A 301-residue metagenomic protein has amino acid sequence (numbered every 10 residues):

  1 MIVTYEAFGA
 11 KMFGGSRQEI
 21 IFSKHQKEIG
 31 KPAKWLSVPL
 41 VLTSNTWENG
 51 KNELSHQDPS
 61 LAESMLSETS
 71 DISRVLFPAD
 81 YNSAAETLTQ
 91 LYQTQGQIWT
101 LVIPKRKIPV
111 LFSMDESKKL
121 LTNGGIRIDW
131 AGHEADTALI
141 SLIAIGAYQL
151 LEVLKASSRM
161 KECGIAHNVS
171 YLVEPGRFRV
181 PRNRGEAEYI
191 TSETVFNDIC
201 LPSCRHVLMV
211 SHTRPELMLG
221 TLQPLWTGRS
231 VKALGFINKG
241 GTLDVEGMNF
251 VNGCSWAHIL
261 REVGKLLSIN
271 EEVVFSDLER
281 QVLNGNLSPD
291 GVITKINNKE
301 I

Functional and structural regions predicted by a protein language model:
M1-S16, Q26-K27, A33-K34, S170-V173 (+1 more regions): Glycine-rich phosphate/pyrophosphate-binding loops and their adjacent beta-strand/loop elements at enzyme active sites
T4-F13, L42-S44, L76-A79: Active-site nucleophile and cofactor-binding loops and adjacent substrate-binding regions of central metabolic enzymes
G9-F13, A85, L150-L151: Loop/helix-junction capping segments adjacent to catalytic residues or to phosphate/diphosphate-binding pockets
G15-F22, S64, Q90, A156: Alpha-helical scaffold elements adjacent to nucleotide-binding pockets in ATP/GTP-utilizing enzyme cores
I29, I72-R74: Inter-helical turn/loop segments and adjacent helix faces that build the functional surface of alpha-helical bundle
A33-V38, T43-E63, L91-I301: Thiamine diphosphate
Q57, F77, S83-T87: Acidic, glycine-rich A-domain
S67-E68: Hydrophobic, small-residue-rich alpha-helical packing segments that form membrane-like cores
